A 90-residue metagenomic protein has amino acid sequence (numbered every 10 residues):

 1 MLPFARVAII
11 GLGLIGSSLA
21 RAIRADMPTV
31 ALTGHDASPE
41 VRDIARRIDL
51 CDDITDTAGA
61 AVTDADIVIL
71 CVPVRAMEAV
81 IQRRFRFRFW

Functional and structural regions predicted by a protein language model:
M1-I54: NAD(P)+-binding Rossmann beta1-loop-alpha1 motif at the extreme N-terminus of oxidoreductases
A58-W90: Rossmann-like NAD(P)-binding element
